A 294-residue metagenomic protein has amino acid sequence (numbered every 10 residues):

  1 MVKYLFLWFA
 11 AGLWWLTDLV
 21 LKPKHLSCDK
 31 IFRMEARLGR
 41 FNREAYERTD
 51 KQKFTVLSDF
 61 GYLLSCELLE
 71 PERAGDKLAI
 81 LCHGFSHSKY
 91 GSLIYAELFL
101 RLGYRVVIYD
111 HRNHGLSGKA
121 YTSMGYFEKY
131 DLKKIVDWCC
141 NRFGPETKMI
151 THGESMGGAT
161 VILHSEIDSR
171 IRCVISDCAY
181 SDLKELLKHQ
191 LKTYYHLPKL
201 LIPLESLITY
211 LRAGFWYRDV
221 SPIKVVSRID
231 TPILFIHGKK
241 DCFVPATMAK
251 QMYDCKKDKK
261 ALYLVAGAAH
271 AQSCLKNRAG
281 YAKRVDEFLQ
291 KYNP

Functional and structural regions predicted by a protein language model:
V2-L57, E67: An N-terminal hydrophobic leader/cap segment in hydrolases
F85-L98: The serine-hydrolase catalytic nucleophile loop
Y95, T231, P245-D254: Short alpha-helix in the alpha/beta-hydrolase fold that links the catalytic acid
F99-G118: Conserved alpha/beta-hydrolase
T122-F143: Alpha/beta-hydrolase active-site loop
L163-F215: Hydrolase active-site cap/lid region
R228-D230, F235-H237, D241: Short beta-strand/loop motif that positions the catalytic acidic residue of the alpha/beta-hydrolase fold
A268-A279: Catalytic histidine-centered segment of alpha/beta-hydrolase-like enzymes
